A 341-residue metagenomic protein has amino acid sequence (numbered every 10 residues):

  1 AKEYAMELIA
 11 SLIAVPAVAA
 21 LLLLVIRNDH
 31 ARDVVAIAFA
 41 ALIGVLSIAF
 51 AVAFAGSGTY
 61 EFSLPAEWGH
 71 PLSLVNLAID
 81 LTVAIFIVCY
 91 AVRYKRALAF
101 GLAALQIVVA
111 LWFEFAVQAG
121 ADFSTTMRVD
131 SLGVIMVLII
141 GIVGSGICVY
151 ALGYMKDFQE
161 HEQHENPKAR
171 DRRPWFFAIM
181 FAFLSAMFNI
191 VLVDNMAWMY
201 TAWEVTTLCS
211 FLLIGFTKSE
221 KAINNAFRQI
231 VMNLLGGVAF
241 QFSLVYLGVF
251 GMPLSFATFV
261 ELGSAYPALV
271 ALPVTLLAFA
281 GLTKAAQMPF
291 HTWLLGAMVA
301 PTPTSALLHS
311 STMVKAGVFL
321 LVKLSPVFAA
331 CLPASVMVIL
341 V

Functional and structural regions predicted by a protein language model:
E3-V341: ...captures the hydrophobic TM-helix bundle architecture rather than a specific catalytic motif, and can also fire on
